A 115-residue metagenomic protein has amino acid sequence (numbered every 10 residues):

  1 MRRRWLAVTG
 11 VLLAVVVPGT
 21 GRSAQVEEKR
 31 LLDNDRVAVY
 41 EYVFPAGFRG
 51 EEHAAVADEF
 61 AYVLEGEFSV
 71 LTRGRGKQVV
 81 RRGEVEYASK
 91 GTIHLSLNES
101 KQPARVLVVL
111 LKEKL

Functional and structural regions predicted by a protein language model:
M1-T9: Bacterial N-terminal signal peptides that target proteins for export
T9-V16: Bacterial N-terminal signal peptides
G19-S23: Boundary at the C-terminal end of the N-terminal hydrophobic targeting segment
A24-E51, V109-E113: A short glycine-rich, His/Asp/Glu-containing loop-to-beta-strand
R49-G50, E67-L71, V85: Short beta-strand segments in beta-sandwich/barrel cores
A55-V70: Short, conserved beta-strand element in jelly-roll/cupin
S69, G91-L115: Ligand-binding loop in jelly-roll beta-barrel domains
G74-G91: Short acidic-glycine-tyrosine-enriched beta hairpin
